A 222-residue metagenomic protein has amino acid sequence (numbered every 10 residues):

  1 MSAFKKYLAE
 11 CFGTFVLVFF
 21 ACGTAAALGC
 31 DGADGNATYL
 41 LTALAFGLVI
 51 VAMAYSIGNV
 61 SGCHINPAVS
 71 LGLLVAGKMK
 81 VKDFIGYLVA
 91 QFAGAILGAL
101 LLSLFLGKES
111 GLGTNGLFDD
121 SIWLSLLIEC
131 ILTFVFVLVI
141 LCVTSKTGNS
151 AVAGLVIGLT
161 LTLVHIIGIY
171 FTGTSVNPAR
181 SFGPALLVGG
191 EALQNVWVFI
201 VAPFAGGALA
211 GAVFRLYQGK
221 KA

Functional and structural regions predicted by a protein language model:
M1-A222: Membrane-interface helix-loop junctions and terminal tails of multi-pass membrane proteins
